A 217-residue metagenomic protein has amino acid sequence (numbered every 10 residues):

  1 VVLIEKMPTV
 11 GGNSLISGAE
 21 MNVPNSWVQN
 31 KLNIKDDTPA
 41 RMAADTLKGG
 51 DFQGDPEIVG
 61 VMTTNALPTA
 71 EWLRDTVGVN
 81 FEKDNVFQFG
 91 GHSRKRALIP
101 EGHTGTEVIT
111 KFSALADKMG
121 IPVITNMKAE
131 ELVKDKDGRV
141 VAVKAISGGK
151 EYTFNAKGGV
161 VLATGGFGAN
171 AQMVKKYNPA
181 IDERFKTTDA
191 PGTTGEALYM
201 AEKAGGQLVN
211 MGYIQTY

Functional and structural regions predicted by a protein language model:
V1-E5: Short beta-strand "acidic-cap" motif of Rossmann-like dinucleotide-binding folds
K6-P122, N126-E131, Q172-K176, A180: Conserved N-terminal/central alpha/beta ligand/cofactor-binding core
I99-G158, G195-A204: Helical element adjacent to the flavin cofactor pocket in flavoenzyme catalytic cores
G148-K150, N155-Y217: Glycine-rich loop(s) and the adjacent beta-strand/alpha-helix scaffold that form part
